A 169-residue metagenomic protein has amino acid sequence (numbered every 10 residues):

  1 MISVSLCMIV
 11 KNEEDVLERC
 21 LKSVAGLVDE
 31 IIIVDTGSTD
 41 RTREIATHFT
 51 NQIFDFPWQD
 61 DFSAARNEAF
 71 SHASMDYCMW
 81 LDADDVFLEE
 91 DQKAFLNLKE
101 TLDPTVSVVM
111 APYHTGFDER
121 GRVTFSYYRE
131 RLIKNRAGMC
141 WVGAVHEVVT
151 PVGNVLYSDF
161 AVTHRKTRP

Functional and structural regions predicted by a protein language model:
M1-S23: N-proximal low-complexity "stem/linker" segments adjacent to membrane-targeting elements
S3, A64-F70, D76, F87-P169: Catalytic-site signature of metal-activated, phosphate-bearing donor transferases, centered on the GT-A/GT-A-like
S3, D29-E30: Residues at the starts of beta-strands that form the adenosine-phosphate
S23, L27, D35-T47, W58 (+1 more regions): A conserved acidic beta->alpha catalytic loop
I32-D35, F54: Conserved beta-strand positions in the Rossmann-like core of class I SAM-dependent methyltransferases
E44-H72: Conserved donor nucleotide-binding strand/loop of the catalytic core
